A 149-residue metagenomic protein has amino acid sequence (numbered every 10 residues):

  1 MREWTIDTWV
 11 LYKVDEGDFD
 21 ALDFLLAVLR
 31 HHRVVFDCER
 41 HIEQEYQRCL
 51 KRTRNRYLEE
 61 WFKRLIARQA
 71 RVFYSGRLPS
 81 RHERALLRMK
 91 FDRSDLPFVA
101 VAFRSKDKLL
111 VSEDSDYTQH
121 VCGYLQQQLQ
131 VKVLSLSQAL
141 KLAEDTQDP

Functional and structural regions predicted by a protein language model:
M1-W4: Extreme N-terminal starter segment of soluble prokaryotic enzymes
I6, D18-T53: PIN/NYN-family metal-dependent endoribonuclease catalytic core
L11, H41-E43, D116-T118: Short, solvent-exposed loop/turn segments at secondary-structure junctions
Y12-E16: Short N-terminal binding/cap micro-motifs at the start of the first secondary-structure element
L22-L26, F62-K63, V99: Short amphipathic alpha-helical segments and helix-helix/interface helices
D37-C38, K108-V111, S115-P149: Acidic, PIN/NYN-like endoribonuclease modules and their adjacent C-terminal/linker elements
E43-Q44, R48-A70, V133-P149: Extended, non-globular alpha-helical segments
R71-L110, S115-V121: Active-site neighborhoods of divalent-metal-dependent phosphate/nucleic-acid chemistry enzymes
